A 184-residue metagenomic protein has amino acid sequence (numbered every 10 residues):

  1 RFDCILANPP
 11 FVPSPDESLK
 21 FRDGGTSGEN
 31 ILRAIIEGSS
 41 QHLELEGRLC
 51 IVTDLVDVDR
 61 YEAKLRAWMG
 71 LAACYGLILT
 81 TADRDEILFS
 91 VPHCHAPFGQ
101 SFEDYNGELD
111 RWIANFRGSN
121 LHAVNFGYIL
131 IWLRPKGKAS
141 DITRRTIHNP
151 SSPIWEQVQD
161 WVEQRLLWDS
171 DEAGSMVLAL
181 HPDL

Functional and structural regions predicted by a protein language model:
R1: Conserved SAM-binding strand-loop segment of SAM-dependent methyltransferases
C4-A34: Mobile active-site "lid"/loop adjacent to the S-adenosyl-L-methionine
G28-T80: Conserved Class I SAM-dependent methyltransferase catalytic core
C50-V52, L65-R66, V91-P92, G107-W112 (+2 more regions): Extended catalytic-interface subdomain
A67-A73, A96-F98, L121-K138: Core SAM-dependent methyltransferase catalytic element
L88-Q100: Short, surface-exposed amphipathic charged segments that create phosphate/polyanion-binding patches used for binding
Q100-N125: Short linear interaction motifs
K136-L184: Acidic, low-complexity/disordered tracts enriched in E/D and polar residues
